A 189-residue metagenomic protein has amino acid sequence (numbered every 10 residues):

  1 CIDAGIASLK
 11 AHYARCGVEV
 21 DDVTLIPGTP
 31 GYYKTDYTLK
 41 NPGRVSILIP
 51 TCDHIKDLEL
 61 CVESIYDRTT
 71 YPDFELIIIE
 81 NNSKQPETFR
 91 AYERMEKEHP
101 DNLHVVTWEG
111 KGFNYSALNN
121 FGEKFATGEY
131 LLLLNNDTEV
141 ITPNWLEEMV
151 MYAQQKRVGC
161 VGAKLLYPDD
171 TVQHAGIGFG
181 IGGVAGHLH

Functional and structural regions predicted by a protein language model:
C1-V45, I55-C61, K84-Q85, R90-E93 (+2 more regions): Non-catalytic membrane-proximal stalk/linker segments that position and tether the catalytic domains
G43-L48, E75: Cell-envelope/extracellular polymer assembly enzymes that use nucleotide-activated donors
D53, I65, I79-K84, D137: Conserved short acidic donor-positioning loop in nucleotide-sugar-dependent glycosyltransferases
E63-D73: Short, acidic, metal-binding catalytic loop of nucleotide-sugar glycosyltransferases
D73-S83, H104-E109: Short beta-strand/loop segment that forms part of the nucleotide-sugar
W108-A126: Glycine-rich, basic loop-to-helix element that forms the pyrophosphate-binding segment of sugar-nucleotide handling
L131: Short aromatic/hydrophobic "clamp" motif used to bind/position activated sugar donors
T138-V184: Conserved donor NDP-sugar-binding/catalytic core segment of glycosyltransferases
